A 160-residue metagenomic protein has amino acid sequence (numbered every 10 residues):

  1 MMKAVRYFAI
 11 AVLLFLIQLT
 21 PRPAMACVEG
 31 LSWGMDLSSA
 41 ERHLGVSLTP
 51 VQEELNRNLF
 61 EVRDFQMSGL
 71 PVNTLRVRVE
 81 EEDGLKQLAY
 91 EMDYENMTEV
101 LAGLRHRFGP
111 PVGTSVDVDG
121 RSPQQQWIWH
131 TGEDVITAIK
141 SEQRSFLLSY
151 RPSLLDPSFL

Functional and structural regions predicted by a protein language model:
M1, M67-G69, T131-E133: Short alpha-helix boundary/capping motifs
M1-A9: Bacterial N-terminal signal peptides that target proteins for export
A9-Q18: Bacterial N-terminal signal peptides
L14, L55-N56, F65: Extended hydrophobic/Leu-rich segments
Q18-T20, F65-S68, F108: Compositionally biased, intrinsically disordered/low-complexity regions enriched for serine, proline and threonine
R22-L59, E82, A89-L160: Non-cytosolic coordination micro-motifs
V62-E81: Short, compositionally biased low-complexity segments enriched in polar/charged residues
